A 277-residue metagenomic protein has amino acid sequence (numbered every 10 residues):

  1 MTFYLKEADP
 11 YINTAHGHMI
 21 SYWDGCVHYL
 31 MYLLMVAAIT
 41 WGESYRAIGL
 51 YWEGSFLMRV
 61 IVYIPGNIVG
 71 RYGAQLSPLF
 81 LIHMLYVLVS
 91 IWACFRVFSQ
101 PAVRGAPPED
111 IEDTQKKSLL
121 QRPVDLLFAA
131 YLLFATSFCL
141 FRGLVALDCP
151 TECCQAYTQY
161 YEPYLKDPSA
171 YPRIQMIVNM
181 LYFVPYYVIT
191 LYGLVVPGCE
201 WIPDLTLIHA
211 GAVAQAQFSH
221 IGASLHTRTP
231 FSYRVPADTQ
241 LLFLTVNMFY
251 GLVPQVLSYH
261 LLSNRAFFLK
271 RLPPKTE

Functional and structural regions predicted by a protein language model:
M1-T2, D9-A146, M176-E277: Eukaryotic polytopic
M1-Y11, C149-P168: Membrane-interface interhelical connector segments
